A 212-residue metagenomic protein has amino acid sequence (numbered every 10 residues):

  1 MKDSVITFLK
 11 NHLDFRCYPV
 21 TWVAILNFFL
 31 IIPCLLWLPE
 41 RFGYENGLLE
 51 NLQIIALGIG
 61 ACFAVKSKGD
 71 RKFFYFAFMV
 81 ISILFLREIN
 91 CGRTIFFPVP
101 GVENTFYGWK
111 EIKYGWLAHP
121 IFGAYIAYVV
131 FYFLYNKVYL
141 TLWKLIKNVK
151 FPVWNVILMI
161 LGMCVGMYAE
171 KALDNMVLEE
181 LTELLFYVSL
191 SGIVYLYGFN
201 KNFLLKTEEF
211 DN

Functional and structural regions predicted by a protein language model:
M1-H12: Short, Lys/Arg-rich, polar N-terminal cytosolic tail immediately upstream of the first transmembrane signal-anchor
D14-P33, V156-G162: Alpha-helical transmembrane segments
I32-F42, F97, N136-V138, V165-N175: Juxtamembrane "helix-exit" motif on the non-cytosolic side of transmembrane helices
Y44, N104-P120: Short aromatic-rich membrane-water interface segments that cap or initiate transmembrane helices in multi-pass membrane
Q53-K66, A118-F133, E183-K201: Hydrophobic cores of alpha-helical transmembrane segments in multi-pass inner/ER membrane proteins, independent
L84-P98: Transmembrane alpha-helix/helix-exit interface in multi-pass inner-membrane proteins
L134-M159, L178: Membrane-helix boundary/juxtamembrane motif in polytopic membrane proteins
I160-D211: C-terminal transmembrane-bundle signature of multipass membrane proteins, characterized by strong activation on
